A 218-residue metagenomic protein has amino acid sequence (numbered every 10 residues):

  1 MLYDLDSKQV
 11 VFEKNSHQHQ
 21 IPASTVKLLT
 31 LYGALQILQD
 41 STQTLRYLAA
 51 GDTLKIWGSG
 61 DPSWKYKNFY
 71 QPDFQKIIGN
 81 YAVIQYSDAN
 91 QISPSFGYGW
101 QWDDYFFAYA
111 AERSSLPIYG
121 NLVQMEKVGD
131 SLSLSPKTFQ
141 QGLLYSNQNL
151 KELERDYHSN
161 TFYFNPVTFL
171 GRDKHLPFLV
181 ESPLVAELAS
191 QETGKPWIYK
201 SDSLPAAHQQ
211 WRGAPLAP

Functional and structural regions predicted by a protein language model:
M1-K14: A short, well-structured edge-of-sheet supersecondary motif
D6-S7, G33, T138: Charge-rich, low-complexity amphipathic helices in intrinsically disordered tails/linkers adjacent to domains
E13-G33, I37: Short active-site loop at a secondary-structure junction that contains or immediately precedes the catalytic residue(s)
Q36-P218: Conserved serine DD-peptidase/penicillin-binding transpeptidase domain and beta-lactam-recognizing active-site
